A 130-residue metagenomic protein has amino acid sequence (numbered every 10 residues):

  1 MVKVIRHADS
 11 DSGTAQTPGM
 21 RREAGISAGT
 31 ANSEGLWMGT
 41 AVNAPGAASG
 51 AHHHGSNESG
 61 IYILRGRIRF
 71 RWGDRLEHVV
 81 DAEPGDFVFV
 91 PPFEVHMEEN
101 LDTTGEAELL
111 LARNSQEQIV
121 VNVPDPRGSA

Functional and structural regions predicted by a protein language model:
M1-L36, G50-A51, V120-A130: A short, N-terminal "cap"/entry segment at the start of jelly-roll beta-barrel domains of the cupin/DSBH fold
R22, I26, G39-G55, P92: Conserved short histidine dyad/triad with adjacent acidic residue
A31, S56, R75, T103-T104: Short strand-connecting beta-turns/loops that link adjacent beta-strands
A31-E34, N43-A47, R65-R69, L76 (+1 more regions): Short, charged/polar surface micro-motifs in flexible loops or helix N-caps
A48, N57-P84, E94: A short beta-strand-loop-beta hairpin characteristic of the jelly-roll/cupin
H53, W72-D74, P92, N100 (+2 more regions): Residue-level recognition of conserved beta-strand positions in structured domain cores
D81-P84, P92-Q118: Ligand-binding loop in jelly-roll beta-barrel domains
